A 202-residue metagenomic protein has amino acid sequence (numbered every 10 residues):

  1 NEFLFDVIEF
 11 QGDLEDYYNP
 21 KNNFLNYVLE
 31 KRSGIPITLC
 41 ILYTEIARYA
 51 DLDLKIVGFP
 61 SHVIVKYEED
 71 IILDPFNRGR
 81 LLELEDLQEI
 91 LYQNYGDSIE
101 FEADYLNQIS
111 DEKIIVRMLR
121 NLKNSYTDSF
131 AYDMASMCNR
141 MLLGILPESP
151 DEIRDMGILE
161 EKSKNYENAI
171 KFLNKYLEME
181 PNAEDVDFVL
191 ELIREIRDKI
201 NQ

Functional and structural regions predicted by a protein language model:
N1-Q202: A structural boundary/capping signal
